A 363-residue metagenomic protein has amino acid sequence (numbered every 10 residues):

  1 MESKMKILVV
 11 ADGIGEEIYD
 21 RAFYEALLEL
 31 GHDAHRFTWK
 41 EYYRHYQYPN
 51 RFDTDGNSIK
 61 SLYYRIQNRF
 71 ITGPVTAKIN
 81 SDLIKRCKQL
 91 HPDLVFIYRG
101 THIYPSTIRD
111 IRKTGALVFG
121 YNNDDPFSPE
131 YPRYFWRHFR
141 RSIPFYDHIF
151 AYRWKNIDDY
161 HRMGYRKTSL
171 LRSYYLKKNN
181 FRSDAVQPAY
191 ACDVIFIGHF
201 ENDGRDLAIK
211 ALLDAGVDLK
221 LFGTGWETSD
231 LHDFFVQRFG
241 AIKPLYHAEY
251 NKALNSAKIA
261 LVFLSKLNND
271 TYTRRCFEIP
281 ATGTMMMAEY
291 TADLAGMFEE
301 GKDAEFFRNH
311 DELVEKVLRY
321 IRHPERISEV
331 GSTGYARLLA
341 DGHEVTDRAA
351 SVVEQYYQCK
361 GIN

Functional and structural regions predicted by a protein language model:
E2-G56, Y64-Q67, P74-D82, R86 (+7 more regions): Nucleotide-sugar donor-binding catalytic core of glycosyltransferases
D110-K113: Acidic (Asp/Glu)-rich catalytic clusters
G115-F119: Short beta-strand/loop segments at the ligand-binding rim of alpha/beta enzyme cores
G120-P132: A short, histidine- and acid-enriched strand-loop-helix "catalytic/donor-clamping" loop that lines the nucleotide-sugar
A304-H310, R319-P324: Conserved acidic donor-binding segment of nucleotide-sugar-dependent glycosyltransferases
R326-A340: A short, well-ordered alpha-helix in the C-terminal region of glycosyltransferases
H343-N363: C-terminal alpha-helical cap of glycosyltransferases
